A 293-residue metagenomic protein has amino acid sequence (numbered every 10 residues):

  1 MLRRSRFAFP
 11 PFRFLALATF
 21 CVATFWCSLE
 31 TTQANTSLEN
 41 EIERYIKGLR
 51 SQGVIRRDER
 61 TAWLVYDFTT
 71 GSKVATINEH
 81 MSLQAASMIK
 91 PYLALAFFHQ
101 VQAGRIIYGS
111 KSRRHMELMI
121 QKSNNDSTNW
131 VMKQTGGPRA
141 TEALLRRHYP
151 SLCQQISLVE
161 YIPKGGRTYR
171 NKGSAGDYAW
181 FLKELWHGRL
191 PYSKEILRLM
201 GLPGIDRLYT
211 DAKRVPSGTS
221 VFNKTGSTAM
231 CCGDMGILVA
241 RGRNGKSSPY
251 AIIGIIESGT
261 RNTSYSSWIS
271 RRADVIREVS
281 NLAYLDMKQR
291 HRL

Functional and structural regions predicted by a protein language model:
M1-P10: N-terminal secretory signal peptides that target proteins for export/translocation
L15-W26: Bacterial N-terminal signal peptides
T32-R50, I55, V74, W186-L208 (+1 more regions): Structured C-terminal helix/loop/strand segments within mature extracytoplasmic catalytic/sensor domains
N35-T36, T76-Q84, Q102-I106, R114-L118 (+4 more regions): Second-shell loop/turn segments in exported
R57-L83: Short, conserved catalytic-motif segment at the N-terminal edge
R60, M132-R189: Mid-domain, small-residue-enriched loop/turn segments at the edges of structured enzyme/sensor domains
G71, S82-I106, M119, I252: Active-site SXXK
T168-T225: A conserved catalytic-loop motif detector
